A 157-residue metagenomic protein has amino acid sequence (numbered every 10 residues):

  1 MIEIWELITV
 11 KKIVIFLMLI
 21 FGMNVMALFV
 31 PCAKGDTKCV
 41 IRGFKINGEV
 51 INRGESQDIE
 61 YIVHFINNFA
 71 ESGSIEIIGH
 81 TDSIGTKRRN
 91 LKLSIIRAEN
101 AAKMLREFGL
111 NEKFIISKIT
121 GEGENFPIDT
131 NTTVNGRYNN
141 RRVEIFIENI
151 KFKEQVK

Functional and structural regions predicted by a protein language model:
I2-I13: Positively charged n-region of N-terminal signal peptides that target proteins for export
I15, V25-M26: Cleavable N-terminal signal peptides
A27-T37: Cleaved targeting-peptide boundary
D36-I46: Acidic/histidine-rich, surface-exposed loop or edge segments in extracytoplasmic proteins
F44-I78, R106, I145: Periplasmic peptidoglycan-binding/anchoring modules of Gram-negative envelope and division proteins
T81-E154: Periplasmic OmpA-like peptidoglycan-binding domain that tethers envelope proteins to the cell wall
